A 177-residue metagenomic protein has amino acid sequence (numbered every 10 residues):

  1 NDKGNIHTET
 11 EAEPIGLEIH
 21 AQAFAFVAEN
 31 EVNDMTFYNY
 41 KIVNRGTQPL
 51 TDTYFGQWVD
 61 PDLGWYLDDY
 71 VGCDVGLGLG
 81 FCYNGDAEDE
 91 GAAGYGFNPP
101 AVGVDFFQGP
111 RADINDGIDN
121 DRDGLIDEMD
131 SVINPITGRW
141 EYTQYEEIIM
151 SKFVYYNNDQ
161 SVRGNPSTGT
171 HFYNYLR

Functional and structural regions predicted by a protein language model:
N1-R177: Extracellular/surface-associated beta-sandwich interaction domains
